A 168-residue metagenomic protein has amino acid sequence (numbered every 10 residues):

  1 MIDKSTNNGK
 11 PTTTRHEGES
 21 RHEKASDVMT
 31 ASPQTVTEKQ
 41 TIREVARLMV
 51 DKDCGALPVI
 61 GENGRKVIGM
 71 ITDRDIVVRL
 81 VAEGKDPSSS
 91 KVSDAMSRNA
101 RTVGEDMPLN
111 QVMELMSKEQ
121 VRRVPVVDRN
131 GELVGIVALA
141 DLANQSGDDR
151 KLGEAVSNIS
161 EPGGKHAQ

Functional and structural regions predicted by a protein language model:
M1-Q168: Tandem CBS (Cystathionine beta-synthase) repeat/Bateman regulatory domains
